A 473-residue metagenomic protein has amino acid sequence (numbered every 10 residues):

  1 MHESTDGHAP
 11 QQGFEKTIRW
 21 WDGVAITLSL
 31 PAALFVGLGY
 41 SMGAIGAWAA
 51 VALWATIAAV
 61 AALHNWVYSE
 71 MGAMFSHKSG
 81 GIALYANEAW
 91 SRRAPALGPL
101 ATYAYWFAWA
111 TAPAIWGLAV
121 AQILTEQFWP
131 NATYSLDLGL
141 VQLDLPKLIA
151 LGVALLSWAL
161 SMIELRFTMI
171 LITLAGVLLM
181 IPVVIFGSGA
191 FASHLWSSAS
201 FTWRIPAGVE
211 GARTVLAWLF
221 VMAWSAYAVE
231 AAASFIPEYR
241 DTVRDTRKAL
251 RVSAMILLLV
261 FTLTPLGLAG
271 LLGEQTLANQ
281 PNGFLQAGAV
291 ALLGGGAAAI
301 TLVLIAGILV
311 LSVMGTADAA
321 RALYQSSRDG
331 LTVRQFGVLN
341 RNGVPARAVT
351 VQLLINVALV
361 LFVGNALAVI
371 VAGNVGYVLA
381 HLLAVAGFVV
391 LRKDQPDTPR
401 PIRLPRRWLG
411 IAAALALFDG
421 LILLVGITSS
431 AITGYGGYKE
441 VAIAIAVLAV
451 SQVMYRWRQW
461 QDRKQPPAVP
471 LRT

Functional and structural regions predicted by a protein language model:
M1-V51, A61-S69, H77, W203 (+5 more regions): Membrane-interface "cap" regions at the ends of multi-pass membrane proteins
K16-T27, R93-F107, A150-L151, V209-M222 (+4 more regions): Select transmembrane alpha-helical segments in multipass membrane proteins
Y40-V51, L118-I123, Q127-L143, L165-G176 (+4 more regions): Transmembrane helix-loop boundary segments of multi-pass membrane transporters
V51, A132-D144, T173-T301: Helix-loop-helix junctions that connect adjacent transmembrane segments in multi-pass membrane transporters
A52, T56, V371, V375-Y377 (+1 more regions): A generic transmembrane alpha-helix motif of multi-pass inner-membrane proteins
A62-A154, A159, I305-Q325, N365-L379: Hydrophobic transmembrane alpha-helices that form the core helical bundles of multi-pass secondary transporters
A83-R92, E126-N131, R251-V313, T332-A368: TM-loop-TM module centered on a large, flexible mid-protein loop between adjacent transmembrane helices in multi-pass
L145-W196, L250-A254, I370-L383, I411-L415 (+1 more regions): Membrane-interface loop-to-helix entry segments
